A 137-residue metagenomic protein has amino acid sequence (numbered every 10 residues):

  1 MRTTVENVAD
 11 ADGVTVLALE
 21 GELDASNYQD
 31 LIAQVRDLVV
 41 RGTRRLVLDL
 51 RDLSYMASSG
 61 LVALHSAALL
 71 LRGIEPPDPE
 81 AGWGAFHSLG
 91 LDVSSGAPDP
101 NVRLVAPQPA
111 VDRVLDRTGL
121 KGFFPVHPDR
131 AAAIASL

Functional and structural regions predicted by a protein language model:
M1-A18, L23: Short beta-strand/loop segment at the start of cytosolic alpha/beta domains
A25-F124: Amphipathic alpha-helical interaction surfaces in cytosolic regulatory modules
F124-R130: Short acidic-hydrophobic, aromatic-tinged amphipathic segments that line or gate anion-handling sites
